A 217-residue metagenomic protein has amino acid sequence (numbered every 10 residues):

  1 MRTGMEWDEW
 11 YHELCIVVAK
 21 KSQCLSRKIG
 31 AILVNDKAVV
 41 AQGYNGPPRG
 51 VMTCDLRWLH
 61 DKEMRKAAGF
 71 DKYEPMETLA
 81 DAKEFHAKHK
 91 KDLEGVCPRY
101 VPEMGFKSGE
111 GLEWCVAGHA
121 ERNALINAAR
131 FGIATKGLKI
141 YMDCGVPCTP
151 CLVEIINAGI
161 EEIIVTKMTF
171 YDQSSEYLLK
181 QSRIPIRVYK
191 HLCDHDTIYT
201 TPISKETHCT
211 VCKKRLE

Functional and structural regions predicted by a protein language model:
M1-D194, K213-R215: Zinc-dependent deaminase catalytic domain
N35, T201, C209: Acidic surface patches and DE-rich sequence motifs
K90, P202-K205: Residue-level signal for mature regions of secreted extracellular proteins and peptides
K167, T200-I203: Short, highly charge-biased, low-complexity peptide segments
E176, D196, S204-E206: Short, acidic/polar N-cap/turn motifs at the starts of alpha helices
T197-Y199, L216-E217: Cys/His-rich microdomains that often coordinate metals
S204-R215: Cysteine-rich micro-motifs
